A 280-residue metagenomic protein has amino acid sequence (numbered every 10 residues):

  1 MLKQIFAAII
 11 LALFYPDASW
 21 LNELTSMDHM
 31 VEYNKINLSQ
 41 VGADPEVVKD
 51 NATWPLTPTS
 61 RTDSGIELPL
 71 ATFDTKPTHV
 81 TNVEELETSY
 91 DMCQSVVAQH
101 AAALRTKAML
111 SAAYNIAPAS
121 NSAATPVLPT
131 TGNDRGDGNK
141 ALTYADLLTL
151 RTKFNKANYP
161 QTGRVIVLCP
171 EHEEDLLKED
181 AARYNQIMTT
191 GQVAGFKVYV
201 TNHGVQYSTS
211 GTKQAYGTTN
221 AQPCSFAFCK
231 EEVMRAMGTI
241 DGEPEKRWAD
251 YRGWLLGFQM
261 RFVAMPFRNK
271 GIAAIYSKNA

Functional and structural regions predicted by a protein language model:
M1-I66, I272, Y276-K278: N-terminal "assembly arms/tails" that initiate or stabilize quaternary assembly in self-assembling proteins
E32, I36-N37, L148, T152-G238: Extended oligomerization regions of viral-like shell subunits
N37-S39, P69, P77, V167: Short, conserved beta-strand segments within well-ordered enzyme catalytic domains that often line or immediately flank
E46-K49, T88, D175-K178, M265-F267: Short helix/loop capping segments that flank catalytic or ligand/cofactor-binding pockets
T59-A98: Long, hydrophobic/aromatic-enriched structural stretches that serve as scaffold segments
V83-K156, A274-A280: Alpha-helical scaffold segments that mediate packing/assembly in large oligomeric complexes
P223-L255, Q259: A structured, mid-to-C-terminal "fold-capping" secondary-structure block
P244-A280: Extended, compositionally biased alpha-helical segments that mediate assembly or anchoring
